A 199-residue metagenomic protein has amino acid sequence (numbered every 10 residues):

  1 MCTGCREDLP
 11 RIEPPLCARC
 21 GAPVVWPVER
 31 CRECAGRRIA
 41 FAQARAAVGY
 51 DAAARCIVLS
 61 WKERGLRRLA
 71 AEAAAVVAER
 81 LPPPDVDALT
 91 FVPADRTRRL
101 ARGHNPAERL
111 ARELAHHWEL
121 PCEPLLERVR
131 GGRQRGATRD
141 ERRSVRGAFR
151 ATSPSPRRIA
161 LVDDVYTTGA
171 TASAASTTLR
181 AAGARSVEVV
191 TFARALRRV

Functional and structural regions predicted by a protein language model:
M1-V199: Glycine-rich phosphate/pyrophosphate-handling loop used in enzymes and phosphotransfer proteins
